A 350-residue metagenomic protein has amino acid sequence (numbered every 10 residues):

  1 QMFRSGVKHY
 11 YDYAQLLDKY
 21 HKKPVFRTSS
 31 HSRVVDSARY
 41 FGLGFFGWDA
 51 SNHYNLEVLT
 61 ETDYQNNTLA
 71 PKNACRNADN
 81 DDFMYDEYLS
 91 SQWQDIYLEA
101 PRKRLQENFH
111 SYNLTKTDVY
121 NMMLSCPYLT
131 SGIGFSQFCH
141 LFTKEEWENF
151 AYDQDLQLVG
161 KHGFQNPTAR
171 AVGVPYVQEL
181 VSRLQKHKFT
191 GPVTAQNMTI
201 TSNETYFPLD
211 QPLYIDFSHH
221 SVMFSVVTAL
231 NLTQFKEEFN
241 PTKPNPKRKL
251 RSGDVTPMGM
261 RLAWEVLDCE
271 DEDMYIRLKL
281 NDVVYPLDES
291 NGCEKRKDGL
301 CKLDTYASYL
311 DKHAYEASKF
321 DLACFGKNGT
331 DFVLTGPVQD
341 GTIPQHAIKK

Functional and structural regions predicted by a protein language model:
M2-V25, S29-Y214, S218-K350: Signature for phosphate-centric chemistry
